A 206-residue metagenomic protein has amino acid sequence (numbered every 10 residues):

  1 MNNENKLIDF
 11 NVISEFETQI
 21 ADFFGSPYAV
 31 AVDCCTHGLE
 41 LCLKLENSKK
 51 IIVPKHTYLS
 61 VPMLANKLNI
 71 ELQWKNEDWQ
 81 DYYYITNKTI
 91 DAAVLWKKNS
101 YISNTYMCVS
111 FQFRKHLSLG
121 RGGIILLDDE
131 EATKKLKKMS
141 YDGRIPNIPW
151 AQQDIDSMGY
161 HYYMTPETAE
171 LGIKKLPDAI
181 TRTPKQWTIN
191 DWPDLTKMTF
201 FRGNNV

Functional and structural regions predicted by a protein language model:
M1-N47, L68, Y162-V206: Conserved PLP-binding active-site segment in aminotransferase class I/II-type PLP enzymes
E15, H37, L59-S60, E131: Short alpha-helical
P27, K49, T86, T105 (+1 more regions): Short coil/turn segments at beta-strand junctions that form active-site/ligand-binding loops
A31, V53, I125: Conserved SAM-binding loop
V32, K75, F111: Hydrophobic residues at beta-strand termini and immediately following loops that shape nucleotide-binding pockets
L41-Y101: PLP-dependent aminotransferase-like
W96-K98, I102, Y106-V206: Active-site region of PLP-dependent enzymes
